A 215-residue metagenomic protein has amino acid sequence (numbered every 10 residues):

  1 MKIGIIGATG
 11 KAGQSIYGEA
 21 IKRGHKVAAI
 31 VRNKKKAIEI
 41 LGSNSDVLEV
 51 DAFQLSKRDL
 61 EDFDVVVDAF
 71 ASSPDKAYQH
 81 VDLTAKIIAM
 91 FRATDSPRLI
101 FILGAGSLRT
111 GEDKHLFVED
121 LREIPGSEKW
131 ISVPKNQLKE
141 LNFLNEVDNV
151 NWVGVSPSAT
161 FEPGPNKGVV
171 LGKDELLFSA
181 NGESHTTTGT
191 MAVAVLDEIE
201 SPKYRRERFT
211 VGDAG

Functional and structural regions predicted by a protein language model:
I3-R23: N-terminal Rossmann NAD(P)H-binding glycine-rich loop of SDR-like oxidoreductase domains
G4, A28, L48, V153: Conserved beta-strand positions in the Rossmann-like core of class I SAM-dependent methyltransferases
A28, K34, K86-S132: Conserved Rossmann-fold NAD(P)-dependent oxidoreductase catalytic core, especially the SDR/UDP-sugar
K35-S96, K203: NAD(P)H-binding glycine-rich loop region in Rossmannoid oxidoreductase-like domains and their noncatalytic homologs
N136, G182-L196, E207: Substrate-positioning beta->alpha
N142-P163, V169: Conserved beta-loop-beta element that borders a ligand/cofactor-binding pocket
W152, S201-G215: Core catalytic loop region at the nicotinamide-binding pocket of NAD(P)H-dependent oxidoreductases
V169-T186: A conserved pocket-lining segment of Rossmann-fold NAD(P)-dependent short-chain dehydrogenase/reductase
